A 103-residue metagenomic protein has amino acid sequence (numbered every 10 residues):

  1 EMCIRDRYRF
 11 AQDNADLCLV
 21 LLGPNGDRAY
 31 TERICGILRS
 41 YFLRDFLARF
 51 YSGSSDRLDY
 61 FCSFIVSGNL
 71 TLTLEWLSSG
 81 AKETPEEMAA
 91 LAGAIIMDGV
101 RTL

Functional and structural regions predicted by a protein language model:
M2-I4: Short, small-residue-biased leader/transition segments that mark boundaries at the very start of proteins
Y8, C35, R39, A89-M97: Hydrophobic core segments within long, regular secondary-structure runs in both alpha- and beta-rich folds
L19-L21, P85: Short, hydrophobic secondary-structure boundary micro-motifs
G26-Y51, D59-S67, T71, R101: Amphipathic alpha-helical packing segments from all-alpha helical-bundle domains
L47, S67, E75-L103: C-terminal peripheral helix-coil segments that are non-catalytic and often amphipathic
